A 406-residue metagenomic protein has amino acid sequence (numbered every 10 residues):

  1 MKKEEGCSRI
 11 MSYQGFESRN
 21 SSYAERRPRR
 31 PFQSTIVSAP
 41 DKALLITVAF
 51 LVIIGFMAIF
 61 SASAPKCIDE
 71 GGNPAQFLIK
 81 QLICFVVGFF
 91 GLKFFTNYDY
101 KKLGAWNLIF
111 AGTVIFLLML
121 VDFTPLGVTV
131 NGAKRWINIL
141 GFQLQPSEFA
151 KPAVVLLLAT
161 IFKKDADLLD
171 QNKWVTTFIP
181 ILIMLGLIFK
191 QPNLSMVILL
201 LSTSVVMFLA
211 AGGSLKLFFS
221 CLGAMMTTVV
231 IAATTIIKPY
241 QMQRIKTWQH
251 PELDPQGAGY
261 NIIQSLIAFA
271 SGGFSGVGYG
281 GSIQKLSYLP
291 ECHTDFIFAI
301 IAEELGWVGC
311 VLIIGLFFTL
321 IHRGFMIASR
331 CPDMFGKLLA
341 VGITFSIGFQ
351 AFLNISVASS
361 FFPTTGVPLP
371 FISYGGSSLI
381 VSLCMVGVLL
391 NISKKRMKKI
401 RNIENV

Functional and structural regions predicted by a protein language model:
K2-Q33, F352-V406: A juxtamembrane structural motif centered on a specific transmembrane helix
S34-V48: N-terminal membrane topogenic signal
L45-I53, A58-S61, I68-N261, A299-S360 (+2 more regions): Hydrophobic alpha-helical transmembrane segments of multi-pass inner membrane proteins, especially in bacterial systems
S63, F269, G273, S359: Short, small-residue-rich loop/turn micro-motifs
L140-A150, K190-P192, G273-G278, V367-V381: Glycine/serine-rich anion-binding loops at beta->alpha junctions that coordinate negatively charged ligand groups
N193-I198, V277-S282, C292-T294, W307 (+3 more regions): Transmembrane helix boundary and interhelical junction motifs in multipass membrane proteins
T247, P251-T294, F298, W307-G309: TM-adjacent membrane-interface loops and short helices in multi-pass inner/ER membrane proteins
